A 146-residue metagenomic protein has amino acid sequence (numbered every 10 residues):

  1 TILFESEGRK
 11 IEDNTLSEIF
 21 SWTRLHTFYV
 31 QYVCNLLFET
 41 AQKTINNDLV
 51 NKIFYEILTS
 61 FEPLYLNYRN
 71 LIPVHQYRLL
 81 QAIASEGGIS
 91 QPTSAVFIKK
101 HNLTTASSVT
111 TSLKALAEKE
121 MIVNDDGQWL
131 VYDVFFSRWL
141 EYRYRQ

Functional and structural regions predicted by a protein language model:
T1-S21, K43-I45: Helix-loop-helix "sensor" segment of P-loop NTPases
F4, L25, Y29-A106: Winged-helix-like regulatory helical subdomains adjacent to P-loop NTPase cores
D13-S21, Q31-C34, A106, T110: Short, well-structured alpha-helical segments
H101-K119: Short amphipathic alpha-helical interaction segments
A117-G127: A short, conserved structural fragment
Q128-V134: Minor-groove-contacting beta-hairpin "wing" of winged helix-turn-helix DNA-binding domains
F135-Q146: Short, amphipathic alpha-helical interaction segments positioned at domain boundaries
